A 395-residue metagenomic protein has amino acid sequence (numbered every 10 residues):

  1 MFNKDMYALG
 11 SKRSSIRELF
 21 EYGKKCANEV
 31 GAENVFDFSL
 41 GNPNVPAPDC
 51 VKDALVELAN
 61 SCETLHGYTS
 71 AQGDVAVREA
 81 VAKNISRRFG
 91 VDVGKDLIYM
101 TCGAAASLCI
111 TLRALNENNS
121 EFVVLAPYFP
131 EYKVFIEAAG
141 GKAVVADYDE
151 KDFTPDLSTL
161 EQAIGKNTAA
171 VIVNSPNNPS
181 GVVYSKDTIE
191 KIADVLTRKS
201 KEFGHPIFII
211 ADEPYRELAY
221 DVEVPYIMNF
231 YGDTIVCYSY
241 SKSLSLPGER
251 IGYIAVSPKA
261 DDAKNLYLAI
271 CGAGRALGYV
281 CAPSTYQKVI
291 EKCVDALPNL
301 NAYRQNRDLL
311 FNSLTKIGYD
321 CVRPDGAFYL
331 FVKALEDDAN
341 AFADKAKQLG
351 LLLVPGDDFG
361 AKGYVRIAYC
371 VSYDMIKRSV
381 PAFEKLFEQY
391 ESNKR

Functional and structural regions predicted by a protein language model:
M1-L19, C26-A59, A76, S86-R395: PLP-dependent class I/II
F38, T64-L65, A80-K83: Glycine-rich loop-to-alpha-helix module at the N-terminal edge of alpha/beta enzyme cores
L65-Y68, G274: A ubiquitous short alpha-helical element
S70-G73, V77: Short beta-strand to alpha-helix junction loop
